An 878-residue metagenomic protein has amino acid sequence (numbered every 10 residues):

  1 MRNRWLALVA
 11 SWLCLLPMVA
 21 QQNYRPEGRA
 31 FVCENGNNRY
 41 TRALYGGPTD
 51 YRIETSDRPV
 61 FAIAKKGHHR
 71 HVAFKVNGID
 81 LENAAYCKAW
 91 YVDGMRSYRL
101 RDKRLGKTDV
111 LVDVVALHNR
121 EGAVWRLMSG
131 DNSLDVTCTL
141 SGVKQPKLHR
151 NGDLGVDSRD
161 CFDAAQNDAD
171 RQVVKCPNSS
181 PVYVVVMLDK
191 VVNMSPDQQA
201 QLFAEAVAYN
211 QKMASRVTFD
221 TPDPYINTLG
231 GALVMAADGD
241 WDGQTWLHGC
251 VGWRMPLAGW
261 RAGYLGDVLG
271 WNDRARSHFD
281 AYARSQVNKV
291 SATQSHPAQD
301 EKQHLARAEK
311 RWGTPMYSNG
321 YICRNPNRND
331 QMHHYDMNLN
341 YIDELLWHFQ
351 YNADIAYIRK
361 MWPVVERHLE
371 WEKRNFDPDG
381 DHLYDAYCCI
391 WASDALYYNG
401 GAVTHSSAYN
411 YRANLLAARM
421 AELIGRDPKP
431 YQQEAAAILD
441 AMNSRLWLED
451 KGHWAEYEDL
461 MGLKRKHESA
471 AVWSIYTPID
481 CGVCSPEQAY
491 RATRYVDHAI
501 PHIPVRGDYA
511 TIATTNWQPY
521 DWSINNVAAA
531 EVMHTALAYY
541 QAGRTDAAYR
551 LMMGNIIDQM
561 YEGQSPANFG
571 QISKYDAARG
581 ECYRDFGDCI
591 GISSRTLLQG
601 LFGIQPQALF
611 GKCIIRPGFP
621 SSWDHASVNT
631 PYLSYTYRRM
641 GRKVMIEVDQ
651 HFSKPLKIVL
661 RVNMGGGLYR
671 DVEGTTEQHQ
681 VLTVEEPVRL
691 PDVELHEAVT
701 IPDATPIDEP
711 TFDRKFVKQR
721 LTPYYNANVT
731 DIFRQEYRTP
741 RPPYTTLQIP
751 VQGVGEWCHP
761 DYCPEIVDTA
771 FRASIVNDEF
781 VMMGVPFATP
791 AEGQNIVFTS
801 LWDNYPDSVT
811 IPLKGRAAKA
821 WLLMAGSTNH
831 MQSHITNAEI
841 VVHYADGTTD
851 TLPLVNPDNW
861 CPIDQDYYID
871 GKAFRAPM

Functional and structural regions predicted by a protein language model:
V19-G78, G230, Y549-M552, P702-T745: Beta-strand-rich N-terminal accessory domains
A20-P26, L105-L111, A116-V124, M128-M255 (+9 more regions): Acidic/polar, glycine-enriched structural segments that form the non-catalytic walls/loops of the carbohydrate-binding
Q22-L100, Q198-T218, P222, G600-Q607 (+1 more regions): An extended acidic
R25-P26, S56-R120, H534, A538-T700: Non-catalytic C-terminal accessory modules of carbohydrate-active enzymes
D102-P146, N414, L633-K654, V662 (+2 more regions): Acidic, contiguous internal or C-terminal segments within carbohydrate-active enzymes that form a structured patch used
A208-K360, K466-C481, A489, A510-A542 (+3 more regions): Substrate-binding groove/exosite segments of carbohydrate-active enzymes
A292-H296, F376-A392, N399-H405, Y409-Y495 (+6 more regions): Catalytic cores of carbohydrate-active enzymes
E694-M878: N-terminal/edge-of-domain interface segments
